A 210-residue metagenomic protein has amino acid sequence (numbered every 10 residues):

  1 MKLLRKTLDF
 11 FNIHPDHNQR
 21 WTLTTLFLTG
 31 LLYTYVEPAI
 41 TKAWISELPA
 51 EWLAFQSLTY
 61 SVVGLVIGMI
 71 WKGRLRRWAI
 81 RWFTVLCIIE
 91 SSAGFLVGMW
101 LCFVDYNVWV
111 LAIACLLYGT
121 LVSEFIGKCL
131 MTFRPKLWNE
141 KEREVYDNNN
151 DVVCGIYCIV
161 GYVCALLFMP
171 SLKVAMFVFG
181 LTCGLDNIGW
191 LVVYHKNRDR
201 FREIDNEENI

Functional and structural regions predicted by a protein language model:
M1-T25, A50, R81-W82, C102-I113 (+3 more regions): Intracellular loop-helix junctions on the cytosolic face of multi-pass helical membrane proteins
R5-L65: Helix-loop boundary and gating motifs at the non-cytosolic
F27, V108-F125: Hydrophobic core of transmembrane alpha-helices in multi-pass small-molecule transporters, especially MFS/SLC-type
I40, V122-W138: Intracellular juxtamembrane helix-capping segments at the cytosolic ends of symmetry-related transmembrane helices
K42, K72-G73, L166: Small-residue-mediated transmembrane helix hinge/kink sites in multi-pass secondary transporters
F55-V62, N148-I156: Transmembrane alpha-helical cores of Major Facilitator Superfamily
I67-W82: Helix-to-loop junctions at the C-terminal end of transmembrane segments in multipass secondary transporters
I89-Y106: C-terminal ends and interior cores of transmembrane alpha-helices in multi-pass membrane transporters/permeases
